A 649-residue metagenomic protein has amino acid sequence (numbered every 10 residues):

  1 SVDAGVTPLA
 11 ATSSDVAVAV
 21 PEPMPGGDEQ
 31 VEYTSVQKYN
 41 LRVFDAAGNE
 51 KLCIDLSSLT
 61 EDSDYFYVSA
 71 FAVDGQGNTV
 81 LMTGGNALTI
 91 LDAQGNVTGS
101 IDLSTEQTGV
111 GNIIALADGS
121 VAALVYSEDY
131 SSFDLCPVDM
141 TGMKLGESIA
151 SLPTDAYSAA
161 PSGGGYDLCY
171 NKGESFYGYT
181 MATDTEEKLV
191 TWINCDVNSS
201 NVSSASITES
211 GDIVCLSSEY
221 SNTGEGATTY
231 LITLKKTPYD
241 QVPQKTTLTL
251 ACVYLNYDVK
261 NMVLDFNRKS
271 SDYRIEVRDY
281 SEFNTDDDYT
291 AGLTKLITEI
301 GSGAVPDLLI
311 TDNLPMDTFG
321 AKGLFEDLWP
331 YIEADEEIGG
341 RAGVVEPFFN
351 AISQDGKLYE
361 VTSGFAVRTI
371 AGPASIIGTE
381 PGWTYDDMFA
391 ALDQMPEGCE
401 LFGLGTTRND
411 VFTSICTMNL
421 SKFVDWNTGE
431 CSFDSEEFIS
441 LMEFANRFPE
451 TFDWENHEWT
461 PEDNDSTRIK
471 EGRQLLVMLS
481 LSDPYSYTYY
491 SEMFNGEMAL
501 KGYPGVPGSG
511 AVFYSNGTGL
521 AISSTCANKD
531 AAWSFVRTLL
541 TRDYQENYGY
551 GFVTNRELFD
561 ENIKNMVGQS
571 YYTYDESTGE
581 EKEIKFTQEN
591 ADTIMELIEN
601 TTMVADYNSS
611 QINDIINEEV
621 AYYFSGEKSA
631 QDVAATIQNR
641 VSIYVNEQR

Functional and structural regions predicted by a protein language model:
E29, A93, E106-D118, A123-E128 (+4 more regions): Conserved N-terminal structural module of periplasmic/extracytoplasmic solute-binding proteins
E276-G343, S466-L476, E492-M493: Extracytoplasmic "Venus flytrap"/periplasmic binding protein-like
L314-T369, D386-D387, E497-P504: Hinge/lid segment of periplasmic solute-binding proteins
W329-G343, S421-E443, G502-V512, G626: Short, solvent-exposed loop/beta-turn-alpha elements that line the ligand-binding surface or hinge of extracytoplasmic
K357-R368, D387-N446, G472-L476: Extracytoplasmic/periplasmic solute-binding protein
T428-E462, Y489, M498-Y503: Glycine-centered hinge/linker elements that transmit conformational signals in sensory and ligand-binding systems
S491-E561: Extracytoplasmic/periplasmic substrate-recognition and gating elements
Y514, T573-V645: C-terminal capping/gating helix-and-loop segments adjacent to ligand/active sites or protein-protein/ligand interfaces
